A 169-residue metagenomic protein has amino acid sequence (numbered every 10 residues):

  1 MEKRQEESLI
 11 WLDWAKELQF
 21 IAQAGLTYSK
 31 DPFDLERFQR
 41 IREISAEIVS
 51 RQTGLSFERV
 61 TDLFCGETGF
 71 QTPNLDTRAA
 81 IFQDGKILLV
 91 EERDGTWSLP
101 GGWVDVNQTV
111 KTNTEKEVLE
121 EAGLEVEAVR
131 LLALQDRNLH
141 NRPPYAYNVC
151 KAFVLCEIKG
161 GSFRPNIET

Functional and structural regions predicted by a protein language model:
M1-E6, P32: Sequence termini and other peripheral, non-core segments
E7-Q19: Short amphipathic alpha-helical heptad-repeat segments
A15, A22, F38, R42-S45 (+1 more regions): Long alpha-helical scaffolds
A22-S29: Secondary-structure edge/capping motif, primarily at the C-terminal ends of alpha-helices and the immediately following
P32-R78: Acidic, metal-coordinating catalytic segment for phosphate/diphosphate chemistry, firing primarily on the Nudix
S56-V60, E67, T77, S98 (+2 more regions): Long, low-complexity, charged/polar intrinsically disordered regions
T61-S98, V126: N-terminal strand-loop-strand
V104-A128, Q135-T169: Unchanged
